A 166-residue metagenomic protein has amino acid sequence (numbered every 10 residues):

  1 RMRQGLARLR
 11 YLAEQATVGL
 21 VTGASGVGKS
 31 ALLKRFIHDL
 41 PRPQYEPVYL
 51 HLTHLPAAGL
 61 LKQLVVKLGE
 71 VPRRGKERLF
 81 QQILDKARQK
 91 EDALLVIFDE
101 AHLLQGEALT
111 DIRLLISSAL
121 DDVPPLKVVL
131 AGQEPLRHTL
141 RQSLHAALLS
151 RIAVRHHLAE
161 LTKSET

Functional and structural regions predicted by a protein language model:
M2-L12: Pre-Walker A adenine-sensing motif
R10-A16, R88: Phosphate-binding P-loop
Q15-R35: Walker A/P-loop nucleotide-binding motif
V18, Q89-L130, S143: Conserved Walker B catalytic segment
T22, H51, F98: Residues at the beta-strand->loop junction immediately N-terminal to the Walker
I37-D39, L136-R151, E160: Short regulatory helix/loop adjacent to the ATP-binding pocket of P-loop NTPases
Q44-P47, L55-R74: Conserved NTP-binding/hydrolysis module of P-loop NTPases
L50-H54, L140, A153-E165: Conserved AAA+ ATPase "SRH/arginine-finger" region at the nucleotide-binding site
